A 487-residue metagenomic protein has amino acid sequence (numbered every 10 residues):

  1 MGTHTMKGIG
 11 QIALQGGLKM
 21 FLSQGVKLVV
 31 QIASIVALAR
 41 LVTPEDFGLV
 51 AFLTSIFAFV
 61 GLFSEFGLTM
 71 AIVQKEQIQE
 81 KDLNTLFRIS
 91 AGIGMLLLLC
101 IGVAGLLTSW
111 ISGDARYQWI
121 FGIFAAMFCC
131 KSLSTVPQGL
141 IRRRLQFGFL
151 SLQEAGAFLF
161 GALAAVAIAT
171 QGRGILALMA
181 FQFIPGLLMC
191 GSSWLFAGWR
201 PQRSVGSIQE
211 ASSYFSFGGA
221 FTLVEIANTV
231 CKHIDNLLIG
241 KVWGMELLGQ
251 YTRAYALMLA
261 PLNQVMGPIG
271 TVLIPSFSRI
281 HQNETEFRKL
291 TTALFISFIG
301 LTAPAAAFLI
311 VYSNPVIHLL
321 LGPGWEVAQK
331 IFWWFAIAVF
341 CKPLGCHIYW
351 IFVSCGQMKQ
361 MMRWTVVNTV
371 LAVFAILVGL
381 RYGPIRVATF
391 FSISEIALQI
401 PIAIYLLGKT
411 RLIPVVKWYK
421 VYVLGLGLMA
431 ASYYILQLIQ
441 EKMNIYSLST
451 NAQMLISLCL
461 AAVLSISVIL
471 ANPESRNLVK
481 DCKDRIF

Functional and structural regions predicted by a protein language model:
M1-I9, A13, G148, G191-K232 (+4 more regions): Interhelical loop/hinge segments that connect adjacent transmembrane helices in multipass membrane
M1-Q31, M70-V73, Q77-R88, A115-Y117 (+4 more regions): N-terminal membrane topogenesis motif
G2-H4, Y434-F487: Membrane-proximal transmembrane or re-entrant/amphipathic helices at the cytosolic face
I9-F66, I93-G94, L98-L106, G122 (+6 more regions): Signature of the first transmembrane helix
G10, L14, A71-E80, C130-Q153 (+4 more regions): Membrane-interface junctions at transmembrane-helix termini in multi-pass inner-membrane proteins
F63-E80, R142-R143, A254, M258-T302 (+1 more regions): Helix-loop junctions and terminal segments of transmembrane helices in multi-pass membrane transport/translocation
R88-G113, Q118-I123, L163-Q171, R288-P343 (+2 more regions): Alpha-helical transmembrane segments of multi-pass membrane transport and lipid-handling proteins
Q118-A125, L152-W199, S213-F217, R253-Y255 (+5 more regions): Hydrophobic alpha-helical transmembrane segments
